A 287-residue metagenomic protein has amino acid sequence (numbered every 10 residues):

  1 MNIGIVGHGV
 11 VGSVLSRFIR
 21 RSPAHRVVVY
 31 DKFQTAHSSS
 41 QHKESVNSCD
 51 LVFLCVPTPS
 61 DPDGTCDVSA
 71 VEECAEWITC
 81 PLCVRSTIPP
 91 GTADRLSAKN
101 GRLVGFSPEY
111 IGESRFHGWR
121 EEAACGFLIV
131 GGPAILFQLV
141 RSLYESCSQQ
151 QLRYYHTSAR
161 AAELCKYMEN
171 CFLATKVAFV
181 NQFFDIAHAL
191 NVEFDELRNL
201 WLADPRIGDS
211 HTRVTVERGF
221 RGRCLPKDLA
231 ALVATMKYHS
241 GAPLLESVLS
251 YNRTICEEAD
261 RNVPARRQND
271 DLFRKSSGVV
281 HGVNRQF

Functional and structural regions predicted by a protein language model:
M1-N47, F273-R285: NAD(P)+-binding Rossmann beta1-loop-alpha1 motif at the extreme N-terminus of oxidoreductases
L15, S39, D63-G64, T92-R95 (+1 more regions): Short glycine-/acidic-enriched loop or helix-start segments at secondary-structure transitions that form or flank
Q41-P81: Rossmann-like NAD(P)-binding element
V56, P81, T87-E163, L232: Rossmann-fold dinucleotide-binding core
F127-L128, R261-V263, R267-V279, V283-N284: Acidic, glycine/proline-rich low-complexity segments that act as flexible tails and inter-domain linkers
A134, E169, L173-V177: Short-chain dehydrogenase/reductase
R160-E163, A174-N269: Interdomain hinge/lid region at the active-site interface of Rossmann-like NAD(P)-dependent oxidoreductases
